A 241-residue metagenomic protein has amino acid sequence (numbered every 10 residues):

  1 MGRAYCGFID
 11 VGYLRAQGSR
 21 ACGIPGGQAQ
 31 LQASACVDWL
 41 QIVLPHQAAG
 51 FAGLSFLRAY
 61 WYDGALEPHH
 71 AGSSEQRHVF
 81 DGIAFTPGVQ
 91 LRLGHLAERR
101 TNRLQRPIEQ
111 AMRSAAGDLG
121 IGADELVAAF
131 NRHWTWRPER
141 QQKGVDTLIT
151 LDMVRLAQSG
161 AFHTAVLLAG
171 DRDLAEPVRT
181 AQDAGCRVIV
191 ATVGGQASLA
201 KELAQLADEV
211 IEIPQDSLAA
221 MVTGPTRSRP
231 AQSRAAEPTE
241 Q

Functional and structural regions predicted by a protein language model:
M1-I121, A128-P138, V145, D183-I189 (+1 more regions): Domain-level signal for Mg2+-assisted phosphodiester chemistry and nucleotide/NA-binding surfaces in nucleic-acid
R92-Q241: Nuclease catalytic cores that cleave nucleic-acid phosphodiester bonds, predominantly acidic two-metal-ion
